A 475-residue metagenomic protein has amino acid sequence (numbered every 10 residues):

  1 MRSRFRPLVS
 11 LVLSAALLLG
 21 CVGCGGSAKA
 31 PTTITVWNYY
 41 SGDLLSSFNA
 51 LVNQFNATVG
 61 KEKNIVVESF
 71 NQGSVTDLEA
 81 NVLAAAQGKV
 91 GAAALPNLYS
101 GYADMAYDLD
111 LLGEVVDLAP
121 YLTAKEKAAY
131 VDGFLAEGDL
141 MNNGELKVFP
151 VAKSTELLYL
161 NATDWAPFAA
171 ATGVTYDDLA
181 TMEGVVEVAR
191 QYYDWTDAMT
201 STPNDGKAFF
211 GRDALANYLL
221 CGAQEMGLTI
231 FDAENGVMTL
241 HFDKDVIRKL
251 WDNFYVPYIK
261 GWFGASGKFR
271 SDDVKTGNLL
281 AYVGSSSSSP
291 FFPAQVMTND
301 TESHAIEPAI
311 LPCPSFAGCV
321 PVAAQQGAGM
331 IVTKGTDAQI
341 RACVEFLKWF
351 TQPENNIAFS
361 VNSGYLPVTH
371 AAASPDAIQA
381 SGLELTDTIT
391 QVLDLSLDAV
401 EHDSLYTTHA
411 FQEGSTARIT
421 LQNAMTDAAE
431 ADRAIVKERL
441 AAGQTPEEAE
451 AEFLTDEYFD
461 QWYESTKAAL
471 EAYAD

Functional and structural regions predicted by a protein language model:
G42-V66, Y107: Short, polar/charged alpha-helical segment
G60-G133, P167-F168, L280-A281, N299-E302: Extracytoplasmic "Venus flytrap"/periplasmic binding protein-like
Q87, I259-K260, N299-H370, S404: Extracytoplasmic/periplasmic substrate-recognition and gating elements
N97, G101-L157, S201-T202, G222-A223 (+1 more regions): Hinge/lid segment of periplasmic solute-binding proteins
A119-V131, V174-A180, A208-F210, L228-K249 (+2 more regions): Short, solvent-exposed loop/beta-turn-alpha elements that line the ligand-binding surface or hinge of extracytoplasmic
M141-E156, E183-T239: Extracytoplasmic/periplasmic solute-binding protein
V186-Y193, A233-G267, P308, C313 (+1 more regions): Glycine-centered hinge/linker elements that transmit conformational signals in sensory and ligand-binding systems
L397-D475: Conserved C-terminal helix/tail region of periplasmic/extracytoplasmic solute-binding proteins
